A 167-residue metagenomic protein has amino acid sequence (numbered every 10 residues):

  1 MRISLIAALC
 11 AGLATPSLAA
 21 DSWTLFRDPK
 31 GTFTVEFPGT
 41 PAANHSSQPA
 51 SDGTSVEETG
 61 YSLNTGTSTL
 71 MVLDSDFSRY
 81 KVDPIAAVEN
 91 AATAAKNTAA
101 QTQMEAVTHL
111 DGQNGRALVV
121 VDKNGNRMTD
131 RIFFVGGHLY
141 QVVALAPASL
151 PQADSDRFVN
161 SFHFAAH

Functional and structural regions predicted by a protein language model:
I3-L13: Sec-dependent N-terminal signal peptides
T15-A19: Sec/Tat signal peptide C-region and signal peptidase I cleavage site
D21-F37: Short N-terminal segments immediately surrounding and downstream of signal-peptide cleavage
P29, P41-A43, A87-A99, H138 (+1 more regions): Surface-exposed amphipathic alpha-helical segments
K30, G39-P41, D76-F77, D122 (+2 more regions): A mature extracytoplasmic/lumenal domain signature
K30-T32, T65-S68, K123-G125, G137: Glycine-centered tight beta-turn/hairpin loop motif at sheet-sheet or coil-to-beta transitions
E36-G60, N90-V135: Signature of long, low-cysteine stretches enriched in small and polar/charged residues
E58-A86, Y140-V142: A short acidic-to-branched-hydrophobic micro-motif
